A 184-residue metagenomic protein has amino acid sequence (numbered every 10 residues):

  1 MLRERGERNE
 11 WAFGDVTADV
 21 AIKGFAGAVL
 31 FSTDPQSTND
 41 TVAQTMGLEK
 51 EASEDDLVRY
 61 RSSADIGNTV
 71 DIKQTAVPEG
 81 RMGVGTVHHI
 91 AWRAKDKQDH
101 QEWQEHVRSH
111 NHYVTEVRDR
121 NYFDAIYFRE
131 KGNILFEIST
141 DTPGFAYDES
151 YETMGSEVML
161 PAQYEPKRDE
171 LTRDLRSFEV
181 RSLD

Functional and structural regions predicted by a protein language model:
M1-E54, S62-R118, Y122, R129-D184: Glyoxalase I/VOC metalloenzyme domain signal
